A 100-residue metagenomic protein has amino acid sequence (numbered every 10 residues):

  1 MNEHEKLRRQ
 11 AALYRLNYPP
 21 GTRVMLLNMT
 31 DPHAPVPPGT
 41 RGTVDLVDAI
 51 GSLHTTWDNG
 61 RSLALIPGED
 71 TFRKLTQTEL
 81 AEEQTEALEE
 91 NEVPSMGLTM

Functional and structural regions predicted by a protein language model:
N2-R15, P19-L88: Basic/aromatic-rich interaction segments and small domains that mediate binding to polyanionic partners
L88-M100: Non-Sec secretion/translocation targeting segments of pathogen effectors
